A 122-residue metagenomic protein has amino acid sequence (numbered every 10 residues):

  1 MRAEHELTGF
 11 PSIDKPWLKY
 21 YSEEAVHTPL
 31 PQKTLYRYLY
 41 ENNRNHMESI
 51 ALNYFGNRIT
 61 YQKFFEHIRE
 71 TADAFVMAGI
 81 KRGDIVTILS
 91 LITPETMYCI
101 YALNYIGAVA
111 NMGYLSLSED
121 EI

Functional and structural regions predicted by a protein language model:
M1-Q32: Flexible, non-catalytic linker and terminal segments flanking ANL/adenylate-forming cores
T28-P31, Y36, Y40, E48-Y101 (+1 more regions): Conserved AMP-binding/adenylate-forming core of the ANL superfamily
N104: Anion (oxyanion) recognition and catalysis
G107: Structured binding elements
G113-S116: Short beta->alpha connector loops at strand-helix junctions that form conserved, small/polar/Pro-enriched
